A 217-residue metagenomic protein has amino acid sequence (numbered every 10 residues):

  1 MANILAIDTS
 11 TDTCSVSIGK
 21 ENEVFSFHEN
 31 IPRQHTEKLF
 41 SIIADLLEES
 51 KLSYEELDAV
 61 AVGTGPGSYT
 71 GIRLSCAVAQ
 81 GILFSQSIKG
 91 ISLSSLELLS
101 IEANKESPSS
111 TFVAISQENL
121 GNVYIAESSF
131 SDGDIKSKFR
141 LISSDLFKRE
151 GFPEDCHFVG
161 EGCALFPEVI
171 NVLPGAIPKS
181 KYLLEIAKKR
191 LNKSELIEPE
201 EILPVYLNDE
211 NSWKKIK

Functional and structural regions predicted by a protein language model:
M1-T64: N-terminal beta-alpha supersecondary unit
N22, I31-Q34, K89-P178, Y206 (+1 more regions): Surface "functional belts" at beta-alpha junctions
N30-S41, Y69, R73, A77 (+1 more regions): Residues at secondary-structure transition points
L46-S50, S85, A103, S180-L191: Stable alpha-helical structural segments in soluble proteins, enriched in small hydrophobic residues
A59-G90, S95: DPxDG-like acidic metal-binding loop motif
P174-K217: Acyltransferase
